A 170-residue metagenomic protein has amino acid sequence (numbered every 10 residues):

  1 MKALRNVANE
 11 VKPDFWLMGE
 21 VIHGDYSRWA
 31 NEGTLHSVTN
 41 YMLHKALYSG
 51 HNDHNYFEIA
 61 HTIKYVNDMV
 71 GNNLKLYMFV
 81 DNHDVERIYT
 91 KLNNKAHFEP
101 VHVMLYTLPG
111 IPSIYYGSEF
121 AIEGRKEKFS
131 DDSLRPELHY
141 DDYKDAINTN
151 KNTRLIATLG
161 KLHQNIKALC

Functional and structural regions predicted by a protein language model:
M1-N72, L76, K95, M104 (+1 more regions): Active-site-proximal helices and loops of the catalytic beta/alpha 8
M18, F79, S113-Y116: A structural signal for short, well-ordered beta-strand segments and their strand-loop junctions that often border
I88-L92: Short, solvent-exposed helix-loop connector elements
F98-P100: Conserved interdomain hinge at the start of the Helicase C-terminal
L105-A121: Conserved short secondary-structure transition element at the edge of the structured enzyme core that lines
Q164-C170: Surface-exposed helix-capping loop/turn segments at secondary-structure junctions
